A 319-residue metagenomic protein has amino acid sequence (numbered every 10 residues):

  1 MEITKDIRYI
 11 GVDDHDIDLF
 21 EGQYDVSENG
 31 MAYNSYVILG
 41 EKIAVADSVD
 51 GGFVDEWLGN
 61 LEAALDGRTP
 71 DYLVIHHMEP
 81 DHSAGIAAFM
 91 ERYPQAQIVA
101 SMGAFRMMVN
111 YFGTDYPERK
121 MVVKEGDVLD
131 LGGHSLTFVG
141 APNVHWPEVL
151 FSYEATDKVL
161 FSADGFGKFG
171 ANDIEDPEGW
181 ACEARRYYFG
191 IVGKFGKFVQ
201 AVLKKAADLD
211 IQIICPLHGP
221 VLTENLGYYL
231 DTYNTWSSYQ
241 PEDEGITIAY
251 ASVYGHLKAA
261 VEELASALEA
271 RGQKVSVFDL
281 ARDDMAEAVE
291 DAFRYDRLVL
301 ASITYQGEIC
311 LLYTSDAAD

Functional and structural regions predicted by a protein language model:
E2-K5, A100-V149, F195-A201: Metallo-beta-lactamase
E2-L65, F151-E154, K158-S162, L257: Conserved beta-strand hairpin/beta-sheet module of binuclear metal-dependent hydrolase folds, prominently
E41, G52-V99: Active-site metal-binding motif and surrounding structural segment of the metallo-beta-lactamase
A46-S48, D71-M78, V99-S101, L160-A163 (+1 more regions): Active-site neighborhood of phospho(di)ester-bond hydrolases with catalytic His/Asp-centered motifs
D50, S135-P216, P220-E224: Metallo-beta-lactamase
E79-D81, F105, L280-A286: Short acidic loop-to-helix transition motifs that present clustered carboxylates
N225-L312: N-terminal beta1-alpha1-beta2 submodule of the flavodoxin-like/Rossmannoid cofactor-binding fold
Y313-D319: Conserved small/polar residues in nucleotide/adenosyl-binding loops
